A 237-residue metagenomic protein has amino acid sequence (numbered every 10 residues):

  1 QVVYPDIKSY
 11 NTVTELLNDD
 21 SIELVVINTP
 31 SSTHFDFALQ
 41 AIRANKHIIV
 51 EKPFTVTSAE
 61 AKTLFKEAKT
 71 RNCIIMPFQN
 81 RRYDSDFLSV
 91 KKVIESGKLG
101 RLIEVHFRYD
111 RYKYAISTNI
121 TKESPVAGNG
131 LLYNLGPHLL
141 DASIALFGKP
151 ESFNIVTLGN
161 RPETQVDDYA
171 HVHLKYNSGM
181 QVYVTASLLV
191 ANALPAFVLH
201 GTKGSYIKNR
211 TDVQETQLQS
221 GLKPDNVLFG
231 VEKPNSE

Functional and structural regions predicted by a protein language model:
Q1-P5: N-terminal Rossmann-like dinucleotide-binding module
I7-E67: Beta-loop-alpha module in the N-terminal Rossmann-like domain of NAD(P)-dependent dehydrogenases, especially those
N11, I27, V50-E51, I75-P77 (+2 more regions): Hydrophobic residues in well-ordered beta-strands that form the structural core
T33, P53, M76-Y83: Rossmann-like NAD(P)(H) cofactor-binding subdomain of soluble oxidoreductases
K62-N80, R101-V105: Rossmann-fold dehydrogenase core element
R81-E163: Predominantly a Rossmann-like dinucleotide-binding segment in NAD(P)-dependent oxidoreductases
L140-K223: Contiguous beta-strand/loop segments that form the cofactor/metal-binding neighborhood of enzyme cores
